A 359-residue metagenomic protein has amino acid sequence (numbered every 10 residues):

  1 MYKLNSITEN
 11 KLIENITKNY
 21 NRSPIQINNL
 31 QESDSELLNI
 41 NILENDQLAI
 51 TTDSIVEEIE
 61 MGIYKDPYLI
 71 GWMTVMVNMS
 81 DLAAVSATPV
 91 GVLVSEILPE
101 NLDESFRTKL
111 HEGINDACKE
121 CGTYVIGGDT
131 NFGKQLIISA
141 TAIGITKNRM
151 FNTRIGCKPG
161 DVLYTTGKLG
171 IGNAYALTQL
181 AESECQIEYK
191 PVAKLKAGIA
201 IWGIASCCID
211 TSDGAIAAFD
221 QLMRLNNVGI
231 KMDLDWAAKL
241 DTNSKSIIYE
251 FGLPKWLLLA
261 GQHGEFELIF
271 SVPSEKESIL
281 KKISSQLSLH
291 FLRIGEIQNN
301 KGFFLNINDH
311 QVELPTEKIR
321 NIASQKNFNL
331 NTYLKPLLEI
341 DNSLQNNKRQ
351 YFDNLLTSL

Functional and structural regions predicted by a protein language model:
K3-L4, T8, A237, S284-L359: Acidic, Ser/Thr/Pro-rich beta/coil linker or hinge segments at domain junctions
I27-E32, N131, S212, V228-L240 (+2 more regions): Beta-strand->loop->alpha-helix junctions that form or flank phosphate-binding loops in nucleotide-handling enzymes
N29, G62-V77, N101-E112: Glycine-rich anion/phosphate-binding loops
L30, S35-E58, A83-T88: N-terminal glycine-rich anion-binding loops that anchor highly charged ligand groups
L48, I55, T88-L177, E296: Glycine-rich anion-binding loops of enzyme active sites
P67-G91, E112-E120, K196, A200-G203 (+3 more regions): Small-aliphatic-rich amphipathic alpha-helix that forms the alpha element of a beta-alpha
P99-N101, Y189-G264, F304: Active-site-proximal betaalpha loop/short-helix elements that scaffold phosphoryl/nucleotidyl transfer chemistry
S271-E277: Helix N-cap motif at beta-to-alpha junctions
